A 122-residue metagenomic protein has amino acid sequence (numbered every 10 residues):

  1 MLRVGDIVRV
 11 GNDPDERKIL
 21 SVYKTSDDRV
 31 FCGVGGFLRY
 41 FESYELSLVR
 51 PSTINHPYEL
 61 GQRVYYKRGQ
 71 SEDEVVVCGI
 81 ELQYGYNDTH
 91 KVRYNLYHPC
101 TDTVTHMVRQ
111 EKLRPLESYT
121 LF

Functional and structural regions predicted by a protein language model:
M1-G11, N55-R68: Short coil-to-beta transition motif at edge beta-strands of beta-rich domains
G5, P14-V49: Acidic (E/D-rich), amphipathic helical modules within compact regulatory domains
D13-E16, F37, S71-D73, D102-V104: Short acidic/polar mixed-charge low-complexity motifs
D15-T25, S71-Y84: Short beta-strand-centered aromatic/proline hotspots
S26-V30, Q70-D73, G85-K91, C100-T103: Short, solvent-exposed loop/turn segments that connect beta-strands within catalytic domains and beta-strand-rich
G33-P57, K91-F122: Intrinsically disordered, low-complexity, charged/polar segments
L48-R63, D73, G79-Y84, C100: Short, conserved turn/kink motifs that form compact alpha/beta structural patches or helix kinks used as
Q62, Y66-K67, L82-Q83, H106-R114: Long, charged, low-complexity intrinsically disordered regions
